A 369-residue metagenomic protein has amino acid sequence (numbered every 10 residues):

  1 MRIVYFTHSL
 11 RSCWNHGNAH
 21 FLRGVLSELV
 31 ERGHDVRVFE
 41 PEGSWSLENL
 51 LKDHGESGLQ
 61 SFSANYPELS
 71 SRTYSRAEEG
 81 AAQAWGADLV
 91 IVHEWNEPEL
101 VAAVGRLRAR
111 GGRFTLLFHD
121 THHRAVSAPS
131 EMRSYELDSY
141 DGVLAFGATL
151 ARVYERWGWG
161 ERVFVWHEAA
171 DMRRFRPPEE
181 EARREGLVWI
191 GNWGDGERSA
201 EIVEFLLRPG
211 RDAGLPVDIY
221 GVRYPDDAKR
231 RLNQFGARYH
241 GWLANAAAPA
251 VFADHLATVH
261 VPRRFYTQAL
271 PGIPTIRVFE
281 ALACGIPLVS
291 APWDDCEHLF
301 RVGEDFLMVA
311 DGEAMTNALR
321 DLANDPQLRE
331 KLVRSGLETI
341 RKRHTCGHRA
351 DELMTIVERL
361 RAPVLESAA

Functional and structural regions predicted by a protein language model:
S9, R23-S27, R37-Y154, A269: Extended catalytic core of nucleotide-activated donor transferases of GT-like folds
S9-F21, G196-A200: A short, glycine/small-residue-rich beta-strand->loop->alpha-helix junction that serves as a flexible
N18-L29, E204-L206, L353: Short amphipathic alpha-helix
F21-G24, E40-P41, K229-R361, L365: Catalytic binding pocket for nucleotide-activated donors in carbohydrate/polymer assembly enzymes
G43, G147-R152, G221-D227, P292-D295: Short, polar loop motifs at secondary-structure junctions
L89, D141-G142, R162, A257 (+2 more regions): Well-ordered beta-strand positions
T149, W166-A169: Carbohydrate-associated surface elements
D171-A257, F265: Conserved catalytic-core segment of nucleotide-activated headgroup transferases in glycan assembly
